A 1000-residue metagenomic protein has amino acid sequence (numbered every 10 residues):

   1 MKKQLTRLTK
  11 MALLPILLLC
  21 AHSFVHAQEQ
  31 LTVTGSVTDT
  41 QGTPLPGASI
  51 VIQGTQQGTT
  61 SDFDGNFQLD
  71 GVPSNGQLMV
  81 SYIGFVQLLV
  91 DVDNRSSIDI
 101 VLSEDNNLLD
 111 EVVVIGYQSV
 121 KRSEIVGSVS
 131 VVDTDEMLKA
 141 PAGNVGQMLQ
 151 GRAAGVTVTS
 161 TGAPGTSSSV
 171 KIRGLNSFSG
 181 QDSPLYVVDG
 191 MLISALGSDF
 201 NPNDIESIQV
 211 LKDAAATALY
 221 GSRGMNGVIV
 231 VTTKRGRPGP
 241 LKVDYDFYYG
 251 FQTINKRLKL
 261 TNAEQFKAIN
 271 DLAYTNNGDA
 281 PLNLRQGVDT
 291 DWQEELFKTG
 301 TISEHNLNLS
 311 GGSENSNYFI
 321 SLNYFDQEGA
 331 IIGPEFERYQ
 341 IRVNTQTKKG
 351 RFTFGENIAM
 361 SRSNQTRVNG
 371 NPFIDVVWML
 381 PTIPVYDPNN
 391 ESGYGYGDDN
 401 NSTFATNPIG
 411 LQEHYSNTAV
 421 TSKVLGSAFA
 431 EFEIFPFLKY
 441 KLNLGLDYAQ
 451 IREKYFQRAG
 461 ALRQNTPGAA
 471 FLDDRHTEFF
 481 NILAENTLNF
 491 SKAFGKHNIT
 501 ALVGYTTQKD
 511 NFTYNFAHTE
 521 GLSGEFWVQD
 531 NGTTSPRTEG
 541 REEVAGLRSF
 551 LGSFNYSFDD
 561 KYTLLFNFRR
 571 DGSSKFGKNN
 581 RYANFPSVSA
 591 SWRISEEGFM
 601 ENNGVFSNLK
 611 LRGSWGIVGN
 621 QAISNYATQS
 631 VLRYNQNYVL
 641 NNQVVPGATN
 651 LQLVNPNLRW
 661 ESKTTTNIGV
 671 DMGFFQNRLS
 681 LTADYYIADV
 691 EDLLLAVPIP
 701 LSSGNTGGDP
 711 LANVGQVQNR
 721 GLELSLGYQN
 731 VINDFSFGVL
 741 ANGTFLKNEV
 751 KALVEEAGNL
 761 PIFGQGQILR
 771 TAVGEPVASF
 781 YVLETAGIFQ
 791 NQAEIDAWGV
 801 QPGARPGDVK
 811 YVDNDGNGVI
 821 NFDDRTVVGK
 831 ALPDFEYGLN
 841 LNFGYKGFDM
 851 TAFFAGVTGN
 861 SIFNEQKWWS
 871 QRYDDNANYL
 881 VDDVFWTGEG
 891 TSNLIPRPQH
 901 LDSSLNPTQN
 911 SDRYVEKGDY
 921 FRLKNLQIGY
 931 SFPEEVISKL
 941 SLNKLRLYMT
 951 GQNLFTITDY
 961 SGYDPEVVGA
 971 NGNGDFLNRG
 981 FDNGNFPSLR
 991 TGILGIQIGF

Functional and structural regions predicted by a protein language model:
M1-R342, Q346-K348, F352-A359, V368 (+10 more regions): Short, small/polar-rich motifs associated with maturation and membrane association, primarily at protein termini
G47, G71, E111, V131 (+9 more regions): Extracellular/lumenal ectodomain signal focusing on beta-strand-rich modules and carbohydrate-recognition contexts
M137, S183, G300-S303, R338-Y339 (+7 more regions): Extracellular/periplasmic, surface-exposed regions of secreted and cell-surface proteins
G146-Q150, L711-Q718, N759-F780, V827-G838 (+3 more regions): C-terminal extracellular loops and terminal segments of Gram-negative outer membrane beta-barrel proteins
D244-G287, V731-A831, Q871, Q952 (+1 more regions): Conserved small-residue
N276-Q286, S303-E304, P372-I409, S416: Acidic, glycine-rich flexible loop segments
P281-L282, Q293, Q464, S573 (+2 more regions): Extracytoplasmic gating/loop element in the C-terminal half of outer-membrane beta-barrel translocons and assembly
K830-F863: Glycine-rich, aromatic-lined ligand/substrate-binding cores of catalytic and carbohydrate-binding domains
